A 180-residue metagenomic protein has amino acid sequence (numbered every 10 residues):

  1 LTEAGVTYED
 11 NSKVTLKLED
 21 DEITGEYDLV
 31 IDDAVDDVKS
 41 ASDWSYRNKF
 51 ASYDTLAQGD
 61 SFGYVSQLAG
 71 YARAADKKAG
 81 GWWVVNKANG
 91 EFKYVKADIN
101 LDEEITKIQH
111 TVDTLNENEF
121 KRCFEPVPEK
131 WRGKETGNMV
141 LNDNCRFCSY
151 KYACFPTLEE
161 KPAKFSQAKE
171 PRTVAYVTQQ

Functional and structural regions predicted by a protein language model:
L1, G25-T55, Y71: Conserved catalytic cores of phosphodiester-cleaving nucleases, focusing on short active-site segments
T2-E22, D28: A short acidic/basic microdomain associated with nuclease active sites
G5-V6, I31-A34, A75-K78: Short glycine/proline-enriched coil/turn segments at helix->beta-strand junctions
K13, K39-D43, V85-A88: An acidic- and aromatic-residue-enriched active-site/binding cleft used to recognize and process polar
K17, Q67-G70: Short secondary-structure capping micro-motifs at structural edges
E22, Y64-Q67: Amphipathic coiled-coil/heptad-repeat helices and related helical stalk/stem segments that mediate oligomerization
Y53-V65: A short acidic, glycine-rich active-site loop that binds or catalyzes chemistry on phosphate/adenosine moieties
Q58-D60, G70, A74-Q180: Metal-dependent nuclease catalytic regions and adjoining charged, substrate-binding loops involved in nucleic-acid end
